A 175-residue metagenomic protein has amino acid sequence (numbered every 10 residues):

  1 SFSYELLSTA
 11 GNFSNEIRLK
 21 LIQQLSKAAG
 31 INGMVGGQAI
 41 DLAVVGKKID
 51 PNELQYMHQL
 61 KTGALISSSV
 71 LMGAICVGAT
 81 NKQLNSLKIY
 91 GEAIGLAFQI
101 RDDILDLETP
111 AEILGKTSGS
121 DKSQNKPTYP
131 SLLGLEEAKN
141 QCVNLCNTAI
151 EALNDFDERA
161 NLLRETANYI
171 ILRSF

Functional and structural regions predicted by a protein language model:
S1-F175: All-alpha prenyltransferase/terpene-synthase fold signal
